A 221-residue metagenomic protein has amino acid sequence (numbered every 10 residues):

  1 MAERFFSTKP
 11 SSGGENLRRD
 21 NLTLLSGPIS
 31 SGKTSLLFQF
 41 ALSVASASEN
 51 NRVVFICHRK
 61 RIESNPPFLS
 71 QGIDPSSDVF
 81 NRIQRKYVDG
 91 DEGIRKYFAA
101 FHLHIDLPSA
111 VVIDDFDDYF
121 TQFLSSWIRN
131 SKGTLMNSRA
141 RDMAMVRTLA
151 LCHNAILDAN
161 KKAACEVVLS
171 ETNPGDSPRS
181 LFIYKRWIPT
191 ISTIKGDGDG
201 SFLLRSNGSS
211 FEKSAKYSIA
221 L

Functional and structural regions predicted by a protein language model:
M1-L221: N-terminal regions of ATP-driven nucleic-acid and macromolecular assemblies, encompassing P-loop NTP-binding domains
